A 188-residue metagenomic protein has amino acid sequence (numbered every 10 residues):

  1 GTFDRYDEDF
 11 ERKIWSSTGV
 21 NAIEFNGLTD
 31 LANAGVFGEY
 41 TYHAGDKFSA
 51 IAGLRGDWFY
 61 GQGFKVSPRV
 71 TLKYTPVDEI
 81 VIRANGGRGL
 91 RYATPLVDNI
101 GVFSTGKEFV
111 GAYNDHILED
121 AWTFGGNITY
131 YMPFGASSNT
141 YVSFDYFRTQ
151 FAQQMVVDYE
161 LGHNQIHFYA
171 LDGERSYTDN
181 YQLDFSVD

Functional and structural regions predicted by a protein language model:
G1, A52, V70, A84 (+3 more regions): Membrane-embedded beta-strand positions of outer-membrane beta-barrel proteins
G1-A50, Y169-D188: Outer-membrane beta-barrel transmembrane domain signature of Gram-negative proteins, especially the mid-to-C-terminal
F3-D9, L54-Y60, G86-Y92, G101 (+3 more regions): Transmembrane beta-strands of outer-membrane beta-barrel pores
D9, T75, V81-R83, I117-G173 (+1 more regions): Membrane-embedded beta-barrel scaffold of Gram-negative outer-membrane proteins
D9-T18, Q62-P68, P95-G101, E108-V110 (+2 more regions): Outer-membrane beta-barrel translocator domains and adjoining extracellular loop/strand segments of Gram-negative
D30, A34, D57-S67: Solvent-exposed loop/turn segments connecting transmembrane beta-strands in outer-membrane beta-barrel proteins
A34, V66, V110, W122 (+2 more regions): Exposed loop/turn and edge beta-strand positions of beta-sandwich/beta-sheet ligand-binding modules
Y40-Y42, G56, F64, L72-T75 (+4 more regions): Residue-level signature of outer-membrane beta-barrel architecture
